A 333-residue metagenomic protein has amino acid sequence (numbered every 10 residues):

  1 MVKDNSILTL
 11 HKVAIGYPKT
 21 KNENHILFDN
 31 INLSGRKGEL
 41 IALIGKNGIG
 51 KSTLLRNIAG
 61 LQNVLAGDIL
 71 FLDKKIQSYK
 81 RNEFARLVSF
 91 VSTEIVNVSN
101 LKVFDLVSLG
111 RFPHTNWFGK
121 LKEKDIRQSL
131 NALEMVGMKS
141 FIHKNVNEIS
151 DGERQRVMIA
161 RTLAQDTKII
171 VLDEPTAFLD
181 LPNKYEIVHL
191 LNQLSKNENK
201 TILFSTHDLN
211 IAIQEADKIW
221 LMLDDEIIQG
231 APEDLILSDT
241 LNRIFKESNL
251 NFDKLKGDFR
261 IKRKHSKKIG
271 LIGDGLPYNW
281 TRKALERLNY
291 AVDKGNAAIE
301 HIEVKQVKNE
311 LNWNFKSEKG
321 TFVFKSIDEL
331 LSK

Functional and structural regions predicted by a protein language model:
L8, I26-N30: Conserved structural motif at the start of ABC-family nucleotide-binding domains
I44-K46: The feature captures the beta-strand-to-loop junction immediately N-terminal to the Walker
A59: Helix-to-loop junction immediately C-terminal to a conserved catalytic motif
G67-K75, F84: Conserved ABC transporter NBD signature motif
S108, E123-F141: Conserved ABC ATPase "signature" region
N145-I149, E153: Conserved ABC ATPase signature
I170-E174: Catalytic Walker B motif of ABC-type/P-loop ATPase nucleotide-binding domains
